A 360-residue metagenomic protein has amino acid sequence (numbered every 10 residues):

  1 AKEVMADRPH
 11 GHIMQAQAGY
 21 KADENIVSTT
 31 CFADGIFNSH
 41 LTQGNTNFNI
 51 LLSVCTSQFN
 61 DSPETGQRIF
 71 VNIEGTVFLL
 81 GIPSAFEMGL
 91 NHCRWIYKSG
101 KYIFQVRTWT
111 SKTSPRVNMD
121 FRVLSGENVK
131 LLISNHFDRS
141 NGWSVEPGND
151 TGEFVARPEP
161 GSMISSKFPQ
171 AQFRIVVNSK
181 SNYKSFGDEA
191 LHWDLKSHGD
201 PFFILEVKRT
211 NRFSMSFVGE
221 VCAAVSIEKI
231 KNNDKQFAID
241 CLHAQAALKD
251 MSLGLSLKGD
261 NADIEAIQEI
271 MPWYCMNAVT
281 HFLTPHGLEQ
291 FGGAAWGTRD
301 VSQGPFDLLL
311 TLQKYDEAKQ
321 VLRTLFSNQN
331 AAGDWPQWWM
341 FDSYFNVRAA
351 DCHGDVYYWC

Functional and structural regions predicted by a protein language model:
A1-G259, T280-T284, F291, W296 (+4 more regions): Terminal accessory carbohydrate-recognition/targeting modules of carbohydrate-active enzymes
S125, N211, A238, T298-V301 (+1 more regions): Aromatic-rich carbohydrate-recognition surfaces in CAZymes
A266-Y274, A349-H353: Alpha-helical transmembrane segments and their immediate interhelical/interface regions in integral membrane proteins
E269-T280, R323-A331: Glycine-rich, acidic and aromatic/proline-enriched surface loops and short helix-turn segments that act as binding
H286-Q290, D342-F345: A short, mixed-charge helix-start or loop-turn motif at secondary-structure junctions
